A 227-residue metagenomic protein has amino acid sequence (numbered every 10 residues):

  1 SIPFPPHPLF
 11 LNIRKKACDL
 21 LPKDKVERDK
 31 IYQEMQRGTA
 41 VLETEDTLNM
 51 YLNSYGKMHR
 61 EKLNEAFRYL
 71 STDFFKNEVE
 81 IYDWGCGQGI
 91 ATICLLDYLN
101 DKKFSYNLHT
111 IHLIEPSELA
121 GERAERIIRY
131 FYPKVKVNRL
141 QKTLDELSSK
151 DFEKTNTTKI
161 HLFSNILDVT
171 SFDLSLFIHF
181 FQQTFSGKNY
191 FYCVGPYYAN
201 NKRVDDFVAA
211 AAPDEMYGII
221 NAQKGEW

Functional and structural regions predicted by a protein language model:
S1-E34: N-terminal auxiliary segments of SAM/dcSAM-dependent transferases
T39-D73: Class I SAM-dependent methyltransferase Rossmann-like catalytic core, especially the SAM/SAH-binding loop
E78-G87: Conserved class I S-adenosyl-L-methionine
Q88-F104: Conserved SAM-binding loop of SAM-dependent methyltransferases across substrates and taxa, primarily the Class I
S117: Conserved SAM/SAH-binding beta-strand->alpha-helix loop
G121: Short alpha-helix immediately C-terminal to the canonical SAM-binding loop
A124-E125: Conserved SAM-binding loop
Y130, L140-W227: Domain-level detector for long C-terminal conserved domains
